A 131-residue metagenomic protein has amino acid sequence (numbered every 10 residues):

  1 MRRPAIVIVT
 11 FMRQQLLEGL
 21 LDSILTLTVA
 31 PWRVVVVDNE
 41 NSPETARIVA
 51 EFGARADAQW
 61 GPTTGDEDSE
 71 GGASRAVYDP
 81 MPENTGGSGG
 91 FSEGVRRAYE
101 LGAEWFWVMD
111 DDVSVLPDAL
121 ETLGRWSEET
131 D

Functional and structural regions predicted by a protein language model:
R3-A5, R33: Cell-envelope/extracellular polymer assembly enzymes that use nucleotide-activated donors
R13-T26: Short, well-formed alpha-helical segments that are part of the catalytic scaffolds of diverse glycosyltransferases
L25-D79: Acidic donor-binding segment of Leloir-type glycosyltransferases
T45, F91, D118-L120: Acidic donor-diphosphate engagement hotspot in glycosyltransferases and nucleotidyltransferases that stabilizes
M81-L101: Glycine-rich, basic loop-to-helix element that forms the pyrophosphate-binding segment of sugar-nucleotide handling
T85, D112-S114: Acidic metal-phosphate-binding loop of nucleotide-sugar-dependent transferases
A103-D112: Short beta-strand-to-loop acidic/aromatic patch adjacent to the donor-nucleotide binding site
D118-D131: Conserved donor NDP-sugar-binding/catalytic core segment of glycosyltransferases
